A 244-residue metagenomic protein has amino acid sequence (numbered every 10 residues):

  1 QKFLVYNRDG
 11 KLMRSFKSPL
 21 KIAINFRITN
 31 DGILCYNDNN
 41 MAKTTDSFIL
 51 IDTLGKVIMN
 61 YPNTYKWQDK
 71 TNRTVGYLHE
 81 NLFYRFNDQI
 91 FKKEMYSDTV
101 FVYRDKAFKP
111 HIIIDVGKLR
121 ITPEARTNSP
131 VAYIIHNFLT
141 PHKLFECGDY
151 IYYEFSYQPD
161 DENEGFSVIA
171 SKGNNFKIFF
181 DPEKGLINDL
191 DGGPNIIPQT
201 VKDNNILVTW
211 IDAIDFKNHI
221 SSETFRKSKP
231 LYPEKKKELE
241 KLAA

Functional and structural regions predicted by a protein language model:
Q1, Y36-A42, D88, K92-Y96 (+2 more regions): Beta-strand C-termini and the immediately following turn/loop, strongest in propeller blades
K2-D46, I58-T71: Asp-box/WD-like beta-propeller blade repeats and closely related beta-sheet repeat scaffolds
K2-L4, A42-I49, Y96-V102, P159-A170 (+2 more regions): Structural motif
D9-K11, L54-K56, A107, G173-N175: Short coil turn/linker residues within repeat-based beta-strand modules
L20-T29, K70-N81, L139-K143, D189-T200: Repeated scaffold domains used in trafficking and secretory/extracellular systems, primarily beta-propellers
I49-F108: Loop-centered beta-sheet repeat module
P110-L139, K172-N204, I211, F216-K217: Conserved blade-ending motifs and adjacent loop-strand segments that build the rim/top face of beta-propeller domains
K202-A244: Blade-level signature of beta-propeller repeat domains, shared across WD40, Kelch, NHL, RCC1 and BNR/Asp-box propellers
